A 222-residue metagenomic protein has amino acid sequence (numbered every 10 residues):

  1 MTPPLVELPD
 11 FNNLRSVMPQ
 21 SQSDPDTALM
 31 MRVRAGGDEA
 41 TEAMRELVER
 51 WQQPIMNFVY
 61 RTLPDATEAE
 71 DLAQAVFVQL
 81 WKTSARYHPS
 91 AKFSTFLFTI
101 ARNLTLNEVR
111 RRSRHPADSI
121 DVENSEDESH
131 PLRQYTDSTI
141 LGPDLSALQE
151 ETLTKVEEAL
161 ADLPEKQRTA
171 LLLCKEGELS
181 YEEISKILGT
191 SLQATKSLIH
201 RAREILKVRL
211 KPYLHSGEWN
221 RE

Functional and structural regions predicted by a protein language model:
M1-D38, E42, E46-R50, D118-K166 (+4 more regions): Intrinsic, short, N-terminal disordered tails of RNA polymerase sigma-factor systems
L29, V48, M56, A66-T83 (+1 more regions): Conserved RNAP core-binding helix
R34-A35, R61-D65, F77-K92, R111-S113: Sigma70-family region 2
D71-V78, A91-N103: Structural recognition of an alpha-helix C-terminal capping motif at a helix-to-coil junction
A73, V109, I199, R203-L206 (+1 more regions): DNA major-groove recognition helix of helix-turn-helix
V76, I100, L171, I184-S185 (+1 more regions): Hydrophobic positions on the alpha-helical face of helix-turn-helix-like DNA-binding modules
A85-P89, T99-I120, Q149, P212: Arg/Lys-rich amphipathic alpha helix in sigma70-family domain 2
